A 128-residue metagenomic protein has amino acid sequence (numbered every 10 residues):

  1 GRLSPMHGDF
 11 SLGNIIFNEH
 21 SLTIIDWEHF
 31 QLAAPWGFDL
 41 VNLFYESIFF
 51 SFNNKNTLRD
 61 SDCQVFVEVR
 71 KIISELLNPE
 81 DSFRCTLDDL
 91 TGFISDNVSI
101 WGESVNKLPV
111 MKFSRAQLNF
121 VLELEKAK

Functional and structural regions predicted by a protein language model:
G1-G37: Active-site acidic catalytic loop and adjacent metal/ATP-binding pocket of ATP-dependent phosphoryl transfer enzymes
L32, L90, P109-V110: Generic alpha-helical structural signal
F38-L77, T91-V105: Active-site activation/catalytic loop segments of kinase-like enzymes and analogous catalytic loops in related
N78-D89: All-alpha amphipathic helical-bundle segments outside canonical DNA-binding/catalytic cores that form hydrophobic
N97-K128: ATP/Mg2+ or Mg2+-diphosphate-binding catalytic cores that bind nucleotide phosphates or diphosphates via glycine-rich
